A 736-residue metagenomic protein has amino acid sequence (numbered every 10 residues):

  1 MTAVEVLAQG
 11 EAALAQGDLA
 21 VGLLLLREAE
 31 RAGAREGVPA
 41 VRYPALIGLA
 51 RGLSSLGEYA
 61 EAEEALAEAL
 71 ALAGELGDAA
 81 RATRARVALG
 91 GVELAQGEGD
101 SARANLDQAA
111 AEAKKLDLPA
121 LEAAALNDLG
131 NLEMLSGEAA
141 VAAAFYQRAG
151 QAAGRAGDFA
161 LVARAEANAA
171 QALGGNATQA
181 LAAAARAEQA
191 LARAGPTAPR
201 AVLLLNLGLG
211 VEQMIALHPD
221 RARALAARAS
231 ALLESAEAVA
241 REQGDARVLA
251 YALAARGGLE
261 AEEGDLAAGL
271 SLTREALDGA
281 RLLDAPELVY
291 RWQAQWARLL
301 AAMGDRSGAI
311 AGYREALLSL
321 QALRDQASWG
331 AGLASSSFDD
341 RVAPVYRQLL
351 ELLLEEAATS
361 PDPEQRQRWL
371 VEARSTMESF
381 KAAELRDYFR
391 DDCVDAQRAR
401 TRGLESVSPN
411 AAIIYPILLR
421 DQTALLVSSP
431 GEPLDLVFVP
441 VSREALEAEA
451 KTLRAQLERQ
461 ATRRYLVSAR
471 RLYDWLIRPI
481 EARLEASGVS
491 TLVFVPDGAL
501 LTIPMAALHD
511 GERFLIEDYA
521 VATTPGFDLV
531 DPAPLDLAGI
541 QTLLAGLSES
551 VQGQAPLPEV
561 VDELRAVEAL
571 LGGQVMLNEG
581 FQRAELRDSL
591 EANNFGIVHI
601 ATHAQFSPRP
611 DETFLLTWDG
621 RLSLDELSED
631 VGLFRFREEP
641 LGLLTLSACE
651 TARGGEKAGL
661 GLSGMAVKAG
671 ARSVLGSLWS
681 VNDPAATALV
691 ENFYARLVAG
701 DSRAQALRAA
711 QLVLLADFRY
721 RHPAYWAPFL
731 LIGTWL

Functional and structural regions predicted by a protein language model:
T2-P44: N-terminal segments that cap or nucleate solenoid repeat domains
V4-G17, P44-G57, R81-G97, L121-G137 (+5 more regions): Tandem amphipathic alpha-helical repeat scaffolds
G17, E36, L116, S487 (+1 more regions): Active-site charged/polar residues at nucleotide-handling catalytic sites that mediate phosphoryl, nucleotidyl
E58, E64-E75, E98, A104-D117 (+1 more regions): Tandem repeat domain/solenoid detector
D78, L118, E166, G332 (+2 more regions): Short low-complexity, flexible loop/linker segments enriched in glycine and/or proline with clustered acidic
Q147, Q151, F159, N168 (+5 more regions): Alpha-helical solenoid repeat scaffolds used for protein-protein interaction
R398-L736: Catalytic cores of enzymes
